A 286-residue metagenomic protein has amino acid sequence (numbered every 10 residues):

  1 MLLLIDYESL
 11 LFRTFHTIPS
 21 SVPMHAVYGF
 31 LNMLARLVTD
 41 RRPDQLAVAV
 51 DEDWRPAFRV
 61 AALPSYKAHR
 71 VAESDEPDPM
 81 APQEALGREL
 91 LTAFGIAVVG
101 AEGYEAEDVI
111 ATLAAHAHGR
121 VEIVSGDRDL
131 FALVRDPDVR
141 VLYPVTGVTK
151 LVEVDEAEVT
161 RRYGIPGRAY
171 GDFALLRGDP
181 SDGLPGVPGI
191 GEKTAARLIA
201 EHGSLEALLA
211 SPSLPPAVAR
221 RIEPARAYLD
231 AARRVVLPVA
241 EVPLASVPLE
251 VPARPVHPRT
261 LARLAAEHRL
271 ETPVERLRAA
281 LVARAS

Functional and structural regions predicted by a protein language model:
M1-V124, L130-T149, D155, D230-A231 (+2 more regions): Noncatalytic, basic helical substrate-engagement surface that gates or grips nucleic-acid strands
P43-D44, E153-S286: Non-catalytic nucleic-acid-binding/docking modules located in mid-to-C-terminal regions of nucleic-acid enzymes
